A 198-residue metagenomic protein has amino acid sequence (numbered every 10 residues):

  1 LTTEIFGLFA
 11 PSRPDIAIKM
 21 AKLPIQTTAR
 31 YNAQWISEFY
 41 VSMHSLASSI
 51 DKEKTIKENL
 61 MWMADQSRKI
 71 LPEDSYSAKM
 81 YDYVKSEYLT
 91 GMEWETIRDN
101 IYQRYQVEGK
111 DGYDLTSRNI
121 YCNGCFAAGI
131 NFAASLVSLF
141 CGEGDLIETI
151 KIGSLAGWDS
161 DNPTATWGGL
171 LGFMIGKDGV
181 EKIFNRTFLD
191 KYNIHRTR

Functional and structural regions predicted by a protein language model:
T3, L8-S12, K22-T27, V41-G157: Accessory "access/gating" subregions that flank catalytic or transport cores
A29-N32, F39-V41, S45, A134-R198: Catalytic phosphate/nucleotide-handling subdomain of diverse soluble enzymes
Y31-Q34, F126: Soluble non-cytosolic domains of exported or imported proteins
Q34, K79-Y83, K182: Short coil/turn segments at secondary-structure boundaries
